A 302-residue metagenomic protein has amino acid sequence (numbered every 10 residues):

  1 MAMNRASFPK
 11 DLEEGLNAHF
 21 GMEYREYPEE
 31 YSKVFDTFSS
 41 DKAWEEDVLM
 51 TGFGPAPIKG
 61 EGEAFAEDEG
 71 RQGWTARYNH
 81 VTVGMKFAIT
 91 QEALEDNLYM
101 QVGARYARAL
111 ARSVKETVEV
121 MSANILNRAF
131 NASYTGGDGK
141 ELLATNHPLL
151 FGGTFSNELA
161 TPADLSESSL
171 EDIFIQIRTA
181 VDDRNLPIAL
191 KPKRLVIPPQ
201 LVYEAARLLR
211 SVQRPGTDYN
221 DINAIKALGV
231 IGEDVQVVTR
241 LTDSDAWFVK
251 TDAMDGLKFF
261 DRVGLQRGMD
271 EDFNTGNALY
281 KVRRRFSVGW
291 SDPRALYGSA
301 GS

Functional and structural regions predicted by a protein language model:
M1-Y27: N-terminal alpha-helical "arm" segments
A2-K10, L143-D182, A189-R194, Q200-S302: Sequence/fold signature of self-assembling virion shell proteins
H19, R71-Q72, A180, L265: Short alpha-helical segments and helix-capping/turn motifs at coil-helix boundaries
R25-V83: Assembly/oligomerization interface modules of large self-assembling protein complexes
T75, R184-N185: A generic local secondary-structure boundary/capping motif
T75-S133, L195, Y280-V282: Long, contiguous amphipathic alpha-helices that act as assembly "spine/axial" helices in icosahedral shell and virion
N79, P187-A189: Solvent-exposed alpha-helices and their adjacent loops that cap or buttress functional pockets in soluble metabolic
R128-G152: Structured all-alpha helical bundle cores of eukaryotic regulatory proteins
